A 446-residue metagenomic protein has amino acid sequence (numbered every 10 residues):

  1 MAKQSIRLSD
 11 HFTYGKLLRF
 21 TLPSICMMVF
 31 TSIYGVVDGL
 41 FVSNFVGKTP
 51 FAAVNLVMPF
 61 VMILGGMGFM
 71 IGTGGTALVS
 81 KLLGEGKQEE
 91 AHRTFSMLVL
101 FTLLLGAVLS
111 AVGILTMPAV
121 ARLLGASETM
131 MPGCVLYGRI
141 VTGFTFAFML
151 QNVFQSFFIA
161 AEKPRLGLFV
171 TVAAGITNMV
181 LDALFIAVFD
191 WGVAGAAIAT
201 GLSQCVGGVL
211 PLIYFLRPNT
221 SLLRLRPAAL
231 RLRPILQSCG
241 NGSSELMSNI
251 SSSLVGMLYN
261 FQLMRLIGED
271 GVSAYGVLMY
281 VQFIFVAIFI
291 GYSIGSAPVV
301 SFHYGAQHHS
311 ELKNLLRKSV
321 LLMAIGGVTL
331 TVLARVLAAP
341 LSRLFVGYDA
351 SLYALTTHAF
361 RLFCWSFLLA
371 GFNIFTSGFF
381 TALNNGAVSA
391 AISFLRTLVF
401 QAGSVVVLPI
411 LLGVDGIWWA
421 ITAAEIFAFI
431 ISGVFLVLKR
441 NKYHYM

Functional and structural regions predicted by a protein language model:
M1-T21, V79-F146, V188-S243, V300-S366 (+1 more regions): Short alpha-helical transmembrane segments in multi-pass integral membrane proteins
S9-V46, P59-G74, L78, L82 (+5 more regions): N-terminal transmembrane alpha-helices
R19-D38, I140, Q151, A174 (+5 more regions): Transmembrane helical elements of multi-pass membrane transporters/channels
L22, C26, V57-F60, L100-L104 (+14 more regions): Hydrophobic residues within alpha-helical transmembrane segments of multi-pass solute transporters/permease subunits
I33-F51, A121-E128, L184-W191, S253-Y280 (+4 more regions): Helix-terminus/linker motif at the lipid-water interface of multi-pass membrane proteins
F51-A111, F148-G167, A274-A338, A370-I392: Small-residue-rich hydrophobic transmembrane alpha-helices
I63-G66, N178-A183, G208-L212, F283-A287 (+3 more regions): Hydrophobic transmembrane alpha-helices of multi-pass small-molecule transporters
G72, I140-I159, V170-N178, A196-V209 (+5 more regions): Short runs within selected transmembrane alpha-helices of multi-pass transporters and secretion channels
